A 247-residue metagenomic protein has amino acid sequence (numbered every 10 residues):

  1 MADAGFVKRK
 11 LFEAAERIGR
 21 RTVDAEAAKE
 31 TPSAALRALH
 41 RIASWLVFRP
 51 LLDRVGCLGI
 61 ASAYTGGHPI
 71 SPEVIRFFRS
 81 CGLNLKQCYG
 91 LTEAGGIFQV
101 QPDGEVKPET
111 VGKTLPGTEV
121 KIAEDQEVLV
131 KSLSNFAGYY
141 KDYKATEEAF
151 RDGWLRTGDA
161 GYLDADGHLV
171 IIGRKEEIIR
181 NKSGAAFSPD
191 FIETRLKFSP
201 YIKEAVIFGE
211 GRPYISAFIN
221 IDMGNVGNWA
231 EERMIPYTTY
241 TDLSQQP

Functional and structural regions predicted by a protein language model:
M1-V106, E119, K203: Gly/Ser/Thr-rich phosphate-binding loop
H68-P69, S134, G224: Alpha-helix/helix-capping structural signal
V100-G104, K144-A145, I221: Short low-complexity, flexible loop/linker segments enriched in glycine and/or proline with clustered acidic
V106-K107, M223-N228: Short, charged/polar, Gly/Pro-enriched secondary-structure boundary elements
T114-N181: Conserved ATP-binding/catalytic segment of the ANL
T118, F191, P200: Phosphate/diphosphate-binding loops
N135, A149-F150, H168-K197, V226-Q246: Adenylate-forming
A160, S199-N225: C-terminal boundary motif of the adenylate-forming
